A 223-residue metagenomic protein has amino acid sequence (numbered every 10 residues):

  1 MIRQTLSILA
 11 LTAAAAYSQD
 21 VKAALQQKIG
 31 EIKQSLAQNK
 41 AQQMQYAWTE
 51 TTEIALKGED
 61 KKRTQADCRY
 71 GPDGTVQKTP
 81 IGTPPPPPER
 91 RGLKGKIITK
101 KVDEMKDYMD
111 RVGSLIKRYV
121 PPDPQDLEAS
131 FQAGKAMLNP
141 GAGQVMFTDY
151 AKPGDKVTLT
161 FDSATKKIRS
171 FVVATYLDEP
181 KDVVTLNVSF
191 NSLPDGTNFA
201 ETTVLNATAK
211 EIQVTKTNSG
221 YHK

Functional and structural regions predicted by a protein language model:
I2-I8: Sec-dependent signal peptide recognition, specifically the positively charged N-region followed immediately by
L9-S18: Hydrophobic h-region of N-terminal signal peptides that target proteins for export in Gram-negative bacteria
Y17-A47: N-terminal leader/targeting segments and the immediate start of mature chains
S18, L138-K223: Gly/Pro-enriched, hydrophobic low-complexity segments that function as extracytoplasmic propeptides/linkers
D20, G82-D155, T165, T175-K181: Flexible, processing/modification-adjacent segments and terminal tails in exported/periplasmic/extracellular proteins
E31-N39, T52-A55, K117-R118, D123 (+2 more regions): Intrinsically disordered, low-complexity boundary segments flanking structured domains
L36-E89, L93: Solvent-exposed N-terminal domain segments of exported/luminal and surface proteins
